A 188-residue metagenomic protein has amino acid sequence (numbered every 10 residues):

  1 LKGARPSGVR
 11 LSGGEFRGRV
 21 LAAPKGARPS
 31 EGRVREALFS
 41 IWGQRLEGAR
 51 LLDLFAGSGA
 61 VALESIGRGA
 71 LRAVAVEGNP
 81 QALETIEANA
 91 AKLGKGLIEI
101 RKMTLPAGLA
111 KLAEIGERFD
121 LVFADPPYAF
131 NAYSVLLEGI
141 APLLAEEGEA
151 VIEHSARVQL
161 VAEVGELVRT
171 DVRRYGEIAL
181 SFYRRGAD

Functional and structural regions predicted by a protein language model:
L1-D188: Class I S-adenosyl-L-methionine-dependent methyltransferase catalytic core
